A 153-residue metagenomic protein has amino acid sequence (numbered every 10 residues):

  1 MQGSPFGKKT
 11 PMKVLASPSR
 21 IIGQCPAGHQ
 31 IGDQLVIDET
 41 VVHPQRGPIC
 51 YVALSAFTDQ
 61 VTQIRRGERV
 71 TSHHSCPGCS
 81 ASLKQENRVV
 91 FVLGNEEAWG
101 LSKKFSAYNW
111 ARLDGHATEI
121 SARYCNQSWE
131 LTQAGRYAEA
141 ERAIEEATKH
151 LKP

Functional and structural regions predicted by a protein language model:
V70-N109: Short, compact, well-ordered microdomains
